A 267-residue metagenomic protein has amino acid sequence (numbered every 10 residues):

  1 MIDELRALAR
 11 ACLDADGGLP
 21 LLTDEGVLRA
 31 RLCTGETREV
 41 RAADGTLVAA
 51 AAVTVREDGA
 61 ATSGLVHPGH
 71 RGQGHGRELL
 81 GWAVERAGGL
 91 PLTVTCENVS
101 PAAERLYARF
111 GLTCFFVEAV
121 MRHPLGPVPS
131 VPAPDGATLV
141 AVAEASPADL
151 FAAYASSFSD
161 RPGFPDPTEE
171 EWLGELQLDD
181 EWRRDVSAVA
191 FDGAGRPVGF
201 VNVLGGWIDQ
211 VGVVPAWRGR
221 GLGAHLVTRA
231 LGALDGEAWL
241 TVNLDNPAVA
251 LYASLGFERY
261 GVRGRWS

Functional and structural regions predicted by a protein language model:
M1-A30, E39-R41, P132-P167: Short amphipathic alpha-helix that is part of the acyltransferase structural core
A9-A87, A194-D209, V214: Conserved donor-binding loop and adjoining core beta-sheet/short helix segment in diverse acyl/aminoacyl transferases
A49, F115-V117, G199, G223 (+1 more regions): A structural microfeature
V55-A61, V66-G136, R263-S267: Acyl-donor-binding surface of acyltransferase catalytic domains
G72-E85, V213, G219-A233, V249-S254: Conserved acetyl-CoA-binding loop-helix of GNAT-fold acetyltransferases
G163-V211, G219, A224: Phosphate-binding active sites in nucleotide-utilizing proteins
